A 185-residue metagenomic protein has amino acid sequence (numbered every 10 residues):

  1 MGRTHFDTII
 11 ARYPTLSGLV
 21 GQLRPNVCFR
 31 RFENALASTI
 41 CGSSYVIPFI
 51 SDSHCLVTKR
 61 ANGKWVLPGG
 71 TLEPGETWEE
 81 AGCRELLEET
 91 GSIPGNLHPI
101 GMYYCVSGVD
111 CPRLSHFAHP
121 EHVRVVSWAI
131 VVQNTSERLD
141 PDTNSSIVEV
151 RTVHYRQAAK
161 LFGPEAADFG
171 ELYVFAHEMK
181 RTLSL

Functional and structural regions predicted by a protein language model:
G2-Y45: Acidic, metal-coordinating catalytic segment for phosphate/diphosphate chemistry, firing primarily on the Nudix
R30-F32, W78, C83, C105-S115: Short acidic (Asp/Glu) patches
G42-S44, V123-V125, V148: Change "...and in nucleic-acid phosphodiester-cleaving endonucleases..." to "...and in nucleic-acid processing enzymes
P48, V126-I130, T152: Short, well-ordered beta-strand micro-motif
F49-E89: Conserved Nudix-box catalytic region and its N-terminal flanking loop in Nudix hydrolases and closely related
I93-M102: A short coil-to-beta-strand element that immediately follows conserved catalytic motifs
C105-E137: Active-site-adjacent beta-strand/loop module that shapes the phosphate/pyrophosphate-binding cleft
S136, D140-L185: Nudix hydrolase/Nudix homology domain
